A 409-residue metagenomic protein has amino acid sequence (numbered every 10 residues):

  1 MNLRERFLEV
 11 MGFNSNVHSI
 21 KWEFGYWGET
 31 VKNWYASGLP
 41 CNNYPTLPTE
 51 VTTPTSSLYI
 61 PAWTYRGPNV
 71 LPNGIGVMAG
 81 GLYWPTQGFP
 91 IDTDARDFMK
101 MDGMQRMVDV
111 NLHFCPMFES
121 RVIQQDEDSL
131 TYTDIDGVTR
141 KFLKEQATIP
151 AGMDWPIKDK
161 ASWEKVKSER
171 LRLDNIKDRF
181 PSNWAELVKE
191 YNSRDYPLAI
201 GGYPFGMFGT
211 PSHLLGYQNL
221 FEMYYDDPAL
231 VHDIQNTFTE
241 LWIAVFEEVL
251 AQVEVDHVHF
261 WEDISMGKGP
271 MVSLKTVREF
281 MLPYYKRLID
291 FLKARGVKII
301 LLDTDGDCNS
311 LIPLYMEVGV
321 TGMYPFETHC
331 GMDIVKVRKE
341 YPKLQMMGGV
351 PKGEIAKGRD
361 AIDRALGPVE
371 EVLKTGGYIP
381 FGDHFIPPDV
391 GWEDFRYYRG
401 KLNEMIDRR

Functional and structural regions predicted by a protein language model:
M1-T64, L130-I135, T139-R409: Active-site loop segments of alpha/beta catalytic cores
W34-S120: Segments that shape or occlude catalytic/ligand-binding pockets
Q87-F89, D97, M104-R106, S129 (+3 more regions): A subset of signal/propeptide-processing and intrinsically disordered low-complexity segments in secreted/extracellular
S120-R121, L130: Residue-level detector of beta-strand structural context in well-folded domains
